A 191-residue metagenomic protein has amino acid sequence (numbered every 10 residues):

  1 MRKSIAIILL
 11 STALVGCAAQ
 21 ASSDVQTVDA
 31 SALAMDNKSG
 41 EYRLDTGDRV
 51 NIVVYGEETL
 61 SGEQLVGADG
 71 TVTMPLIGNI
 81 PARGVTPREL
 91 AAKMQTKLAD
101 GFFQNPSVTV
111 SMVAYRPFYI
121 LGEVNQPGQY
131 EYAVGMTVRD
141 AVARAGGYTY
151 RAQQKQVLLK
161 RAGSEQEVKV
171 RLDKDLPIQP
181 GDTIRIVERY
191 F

Functional and structural regions predicted by a protein language model:
M1-C17: Sec-dependent bacterial lipoprotein signal peptides
R2, C17-F191: Ser/Thr/Pro/Gly-biased, low-complexity, turn-/loop-rich segments that often occur immediately after N-terminal
